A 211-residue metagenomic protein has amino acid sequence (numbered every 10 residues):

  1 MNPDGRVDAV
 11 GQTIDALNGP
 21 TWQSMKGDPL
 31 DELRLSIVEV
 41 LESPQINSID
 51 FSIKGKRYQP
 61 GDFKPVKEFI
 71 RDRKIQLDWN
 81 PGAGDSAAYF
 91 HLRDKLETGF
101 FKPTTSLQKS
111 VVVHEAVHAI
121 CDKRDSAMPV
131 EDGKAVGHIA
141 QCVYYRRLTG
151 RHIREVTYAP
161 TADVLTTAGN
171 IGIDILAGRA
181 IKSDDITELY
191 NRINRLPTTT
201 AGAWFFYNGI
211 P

Functional and structural regions predicted by a protein language model:
M1-G19: Intrinsically disordered, low-structural-confidence terminal and linker regions
D4, G27-D31, K102-L107, V111 (+1 more regions): Soluble non-cytosolic domains of exported or imported proteins
G5-D8, S24-D28, E32-L35, G61-K64 (+3 more regions): Alpha-helix boundary/N-cap detector
D15, G19-L96, F101-P103: Auxiliary, metal-adjacent structural segments of Zn-dependent hydrolase domains
D85-A88, M128, R154: Short catalytic/ligand-binding loop motif for oxyanion handling, primarily in non-cytosolic enzymes, centered on
S106, D122-R147: Post-HEXXH active-site segment of zinc metalloproteases
S110-K123: Active-site recognition of the HExxH zinc-binding catalytic motif
R147-P211: Long, well-structured alpha-helical subdomains associated with metal-dependent extracellular/ecto-lumenal hydrolases
